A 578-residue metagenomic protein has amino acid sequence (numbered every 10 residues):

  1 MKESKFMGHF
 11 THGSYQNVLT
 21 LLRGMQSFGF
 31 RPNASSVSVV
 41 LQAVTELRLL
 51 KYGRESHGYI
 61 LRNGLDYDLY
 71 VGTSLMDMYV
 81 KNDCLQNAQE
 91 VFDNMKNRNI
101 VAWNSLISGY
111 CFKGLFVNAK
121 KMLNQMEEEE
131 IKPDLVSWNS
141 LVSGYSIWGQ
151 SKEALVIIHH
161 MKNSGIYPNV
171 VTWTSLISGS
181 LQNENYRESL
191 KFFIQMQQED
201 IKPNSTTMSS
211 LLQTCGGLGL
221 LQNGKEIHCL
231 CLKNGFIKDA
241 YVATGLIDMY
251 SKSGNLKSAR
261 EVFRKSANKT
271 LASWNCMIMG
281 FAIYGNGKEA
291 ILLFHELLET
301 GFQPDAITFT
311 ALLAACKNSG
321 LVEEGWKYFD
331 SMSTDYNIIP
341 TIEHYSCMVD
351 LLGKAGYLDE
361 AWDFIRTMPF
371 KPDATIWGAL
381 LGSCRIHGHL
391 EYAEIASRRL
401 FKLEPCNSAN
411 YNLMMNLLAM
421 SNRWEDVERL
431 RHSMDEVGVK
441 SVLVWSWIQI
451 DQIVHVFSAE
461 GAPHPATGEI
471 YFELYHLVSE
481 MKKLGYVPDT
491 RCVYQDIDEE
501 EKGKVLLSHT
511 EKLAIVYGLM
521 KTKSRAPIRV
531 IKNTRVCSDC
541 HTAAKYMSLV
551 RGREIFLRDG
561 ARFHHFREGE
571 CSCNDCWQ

Functional and structural regions predicted by a protein language model:
M1-N99, S108-E130, D134, N139-Q578: Terminal (and in a subset, N-terminal) low-complexity or junction segments at the ends of helical repeat RNA-binding
